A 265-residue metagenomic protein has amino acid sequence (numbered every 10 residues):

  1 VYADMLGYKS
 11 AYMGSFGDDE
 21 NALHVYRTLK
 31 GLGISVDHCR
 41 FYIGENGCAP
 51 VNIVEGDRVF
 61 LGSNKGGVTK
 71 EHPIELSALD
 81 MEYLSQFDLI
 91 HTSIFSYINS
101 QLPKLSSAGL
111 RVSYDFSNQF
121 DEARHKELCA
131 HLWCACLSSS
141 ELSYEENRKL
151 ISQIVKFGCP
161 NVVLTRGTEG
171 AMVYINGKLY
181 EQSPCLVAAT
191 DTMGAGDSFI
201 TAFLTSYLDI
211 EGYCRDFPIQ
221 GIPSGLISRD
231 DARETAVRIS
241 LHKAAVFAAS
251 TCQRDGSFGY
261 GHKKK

Functional and structural regions predicted by a protein language model:
V1-K9, S206-L208: Alpha-helix C-terminal capping segments
D4, K30, S106, K156: Anion (oxyanion) recognition and catalysis
Y8-D88: Conserved N-terminal subdomain of the carbohydrate kinase-like
D88-Q153, E169-A171: Conserved beta-alpha-beta core of the PfkB/ribokinase-like small-molecule kinase fold
R148-K265: Conserved phosphate-binding/catalytic region of the ribokinase-like
